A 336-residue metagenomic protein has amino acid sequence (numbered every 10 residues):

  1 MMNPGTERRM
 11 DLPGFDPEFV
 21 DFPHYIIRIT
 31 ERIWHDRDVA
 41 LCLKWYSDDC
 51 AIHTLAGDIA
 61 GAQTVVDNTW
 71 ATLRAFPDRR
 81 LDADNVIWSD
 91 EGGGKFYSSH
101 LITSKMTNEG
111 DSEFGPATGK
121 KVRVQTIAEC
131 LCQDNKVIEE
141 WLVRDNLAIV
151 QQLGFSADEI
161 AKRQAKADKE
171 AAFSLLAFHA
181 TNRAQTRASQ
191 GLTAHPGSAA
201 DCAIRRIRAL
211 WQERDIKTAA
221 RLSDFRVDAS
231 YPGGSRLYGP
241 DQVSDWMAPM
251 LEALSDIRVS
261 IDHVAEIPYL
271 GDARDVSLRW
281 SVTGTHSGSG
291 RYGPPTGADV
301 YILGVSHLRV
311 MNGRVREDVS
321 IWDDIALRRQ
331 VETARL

Functional and structural regions predicted by a protein language model:
M1-L336: C-terminal and inter-domain tail/linker signature
